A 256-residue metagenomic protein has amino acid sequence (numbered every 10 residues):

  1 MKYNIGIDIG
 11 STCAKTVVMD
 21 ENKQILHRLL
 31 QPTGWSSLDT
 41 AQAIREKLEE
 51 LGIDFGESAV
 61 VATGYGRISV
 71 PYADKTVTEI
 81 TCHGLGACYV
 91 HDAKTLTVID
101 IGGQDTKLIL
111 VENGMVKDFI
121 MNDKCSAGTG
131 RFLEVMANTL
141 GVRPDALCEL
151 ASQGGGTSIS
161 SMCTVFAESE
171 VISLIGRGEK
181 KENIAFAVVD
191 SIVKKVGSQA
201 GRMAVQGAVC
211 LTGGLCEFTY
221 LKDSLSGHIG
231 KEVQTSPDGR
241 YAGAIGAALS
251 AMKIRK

Functional and structural regions predicted by a protein language model:
M1, G66-G102, K107-M115, G201 (+1 more regions): Conserved phosphate-binding catalytic cores of ATP/NTP-utilizing and phosphoryl-transfer enzymes
Y3-E46, V116-S126: Short glycine-rich, Thr/Ser-proximal phosphate-binding strand/loop in the N-terminal lobe of ATP-dependent enzymes
H27-T33, L48-T81, H91: Short beta-strand-loop/turn "lid" adjacent to the catalytic site in phosphate-handling enzymes
R45-S58, V196-A208: Phosphate/pyrophosphate-binding loops at sites that engage ATP/ADP/AMP, CoA/4′-phosphopantetheine, polyphosphate
Y65-G66, A200, V205-H228, G239-G243: Glycine-rich phosphate-binding loops at beta-strand->alpha-helix junctions
L85, G130-E134, Q234-K256: Glycine-rich phosphate-binding/hydrolytic loop that grips phosphoryl groups
N113-I159, C163, L249: Glycine-rich phosphate-binding loop plus the immediately following alpha-helix
A167-G201, R240: Adenine-nucleotide phosphate-binding core of ATP-dependent small-molecule kinases
